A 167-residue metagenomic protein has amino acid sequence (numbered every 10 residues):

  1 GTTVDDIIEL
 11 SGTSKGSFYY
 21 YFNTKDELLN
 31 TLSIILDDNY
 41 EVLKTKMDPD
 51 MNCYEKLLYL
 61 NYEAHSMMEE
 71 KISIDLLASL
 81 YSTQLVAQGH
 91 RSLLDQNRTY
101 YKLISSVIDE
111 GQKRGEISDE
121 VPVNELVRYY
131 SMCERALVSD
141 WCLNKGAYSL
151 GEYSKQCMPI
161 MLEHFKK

Functional and structural regions predicted by a protein language model:
G1-E27, T31: Helix-turn-helix
L10, Y21, E27, D38-N39 (+2 more regions): Residue cluster at the C-terminal edge of the helix-turn-helix DNA-binding motif
T31, T45-K71, V123-Y130, G151: Hydrophobic alpha-helical connector segments
S33-E41: Short, basic, alpha-helical segments at the C-terminal edge of helix-turn-helix-like DNA-binding modules
E41, T45-P49, K113-E116, S139-G146: Short, flexible helix-adjacent loops and helix caps
E55, S92-N97, K113-Y129, Y148-E152: All-alpha amphipathic helical-bundle segments outside canonical DNA-binding/catalytic cores that form hydrophobic
L58-S66, K102, S106-R114, S131-M132 (+1 more regions): C-terminal peripheral helix-coil segments that are non-catalytic and often amphipathic
H65-S105, E116: Short secondary-structure transition hinges
